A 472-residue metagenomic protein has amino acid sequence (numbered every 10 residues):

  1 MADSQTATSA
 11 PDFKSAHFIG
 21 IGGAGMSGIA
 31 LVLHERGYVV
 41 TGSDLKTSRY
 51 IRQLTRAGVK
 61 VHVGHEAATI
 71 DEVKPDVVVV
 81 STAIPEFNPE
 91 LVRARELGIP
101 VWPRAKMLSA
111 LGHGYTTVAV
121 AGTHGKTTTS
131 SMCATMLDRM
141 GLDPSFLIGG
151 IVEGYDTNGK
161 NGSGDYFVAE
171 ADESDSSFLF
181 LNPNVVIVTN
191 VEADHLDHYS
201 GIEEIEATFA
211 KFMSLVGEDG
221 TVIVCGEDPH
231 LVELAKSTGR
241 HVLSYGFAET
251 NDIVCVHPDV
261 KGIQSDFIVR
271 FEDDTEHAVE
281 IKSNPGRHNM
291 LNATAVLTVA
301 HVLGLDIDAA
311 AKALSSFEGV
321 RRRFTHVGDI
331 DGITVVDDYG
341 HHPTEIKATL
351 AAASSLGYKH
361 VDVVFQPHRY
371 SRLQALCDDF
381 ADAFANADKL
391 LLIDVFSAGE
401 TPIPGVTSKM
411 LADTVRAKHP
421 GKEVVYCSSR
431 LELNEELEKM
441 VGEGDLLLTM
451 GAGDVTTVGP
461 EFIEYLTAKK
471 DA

Functional and structural regions predicted by a protein language model:
M1-P103, M107, P229, V254-H257 (+2 more regions): N-terminal leader/targeting and accessory segments in enzymes
T8, V32-E35, T55, T69-I70 (+3 more regions): Phosphate-binding loop of NTP-binding sites
P11-S15, I19, L54, A193 (+5 more regions): Adenine nucleotide phosphate-binding catalytic loops in nucleotide-utilizing enzymes
D12-A24, I29, V39-L45, V320 (+3 more regions): Active-site beta-alpha connecting loops in nucleotide-dependent enzymes
S15-F18, V78, V118, P144 (+3 more regions): Conserved hydrophobic helix-helix packing surfaces used for dimerization/oligomerization
V39-D44, S145-F146, S244: Short beta-strand "acidic-cap" motif of Rossmann-like dinucleotide-binding folds
E72-V77, D165, G442-D445: Short acidic/histidine-rich motifs immediately flanking catalytic phosphotransfer sites in two-component signaling
G220, D388, D445: Glycine-centered, small-residue-biased loops immediately flanking beta-strands in adenine/cofactor-binding cores
